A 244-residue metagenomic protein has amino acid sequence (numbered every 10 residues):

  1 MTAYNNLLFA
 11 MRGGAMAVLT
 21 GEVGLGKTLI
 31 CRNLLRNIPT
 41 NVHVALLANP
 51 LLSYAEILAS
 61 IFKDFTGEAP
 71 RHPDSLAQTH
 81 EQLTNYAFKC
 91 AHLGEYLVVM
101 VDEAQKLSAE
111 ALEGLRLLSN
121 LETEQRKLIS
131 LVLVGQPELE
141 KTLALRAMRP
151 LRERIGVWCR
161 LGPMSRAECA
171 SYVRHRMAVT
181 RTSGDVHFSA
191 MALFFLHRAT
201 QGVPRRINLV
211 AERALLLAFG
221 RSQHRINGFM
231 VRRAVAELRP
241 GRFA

Functional and structural regions predicted by a protein language model:
G13-N33: Walker A/P-loop nucleotide-binding motif
M16, T84-F88, H92-L133, L145-R146: Conserved Walker B catalytic segment
L35-N37, L139-R154: Short regulatory helix/loop adjacent to the ATP-binding pocket of P-loop NTPases
N41-H43, L52-R71: Conserved NTP-binding/hydrolysis module of P-loop NTPases
L47-L51, L143-L145, G156-C169: Conserved AAA+ ATPase "SRH/arginine-finger" region at the nucleotide-binding site
S75-T84, Y96, Y172, G184-A199: Short conserved motifs of the RecA-like P-loop NTPase core
L161-S189: Conserved small helical "lid"/interfacial subdomain of P-loop NTPases
A178-A244: C-terminal alpha-helical "lid" subdomain
